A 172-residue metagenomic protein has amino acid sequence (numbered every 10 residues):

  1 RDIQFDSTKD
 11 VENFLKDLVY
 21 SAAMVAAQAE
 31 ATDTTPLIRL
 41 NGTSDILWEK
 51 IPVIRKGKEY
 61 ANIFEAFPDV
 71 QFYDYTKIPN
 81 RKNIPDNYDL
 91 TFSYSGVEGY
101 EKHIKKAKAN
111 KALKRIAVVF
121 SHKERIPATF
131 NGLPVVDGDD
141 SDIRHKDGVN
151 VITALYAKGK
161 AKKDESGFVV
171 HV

Functional and structural regions predicted by a protein language model:
R1-V172: Class I S-adenosyl-L-methionine
